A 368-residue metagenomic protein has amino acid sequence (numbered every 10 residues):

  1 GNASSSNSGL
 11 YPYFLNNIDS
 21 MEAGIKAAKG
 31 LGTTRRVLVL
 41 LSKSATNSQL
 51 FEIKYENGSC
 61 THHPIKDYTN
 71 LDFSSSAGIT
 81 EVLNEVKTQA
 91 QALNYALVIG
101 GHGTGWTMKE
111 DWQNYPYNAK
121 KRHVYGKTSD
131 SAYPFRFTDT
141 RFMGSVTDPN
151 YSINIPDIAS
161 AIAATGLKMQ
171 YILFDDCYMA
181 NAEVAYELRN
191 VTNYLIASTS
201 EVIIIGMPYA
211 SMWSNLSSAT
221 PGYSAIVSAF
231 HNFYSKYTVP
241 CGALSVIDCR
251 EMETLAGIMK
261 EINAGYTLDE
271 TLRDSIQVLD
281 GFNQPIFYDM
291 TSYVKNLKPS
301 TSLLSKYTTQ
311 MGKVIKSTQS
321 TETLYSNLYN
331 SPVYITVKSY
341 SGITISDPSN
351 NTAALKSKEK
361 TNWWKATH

Functional and structural regions predicted by a protein language model:
G1-L93: N-terminal extension/subdomain marker
N2-S5, K43-N47, L71, G101-T107 (+3 more regions): Solvent-exposed loop/turn segments at secondary-structure junctions within structured extracellular/periplasmic domains
Y13-R35, G101, P116-K127, M252-E270: Solvent-exposed, charged interface segments at domain starts and junctions
G30-V37, A90-A96, G166-Y171, N190-Y194: Loop/turn elements at helix/coil->beta-strand transitions in domains of secreted/extracellular proteins
S42-P64, N94, V98-V146: Surface-exposed loop and adjacent secondary-structure segments within mature catalytic domains
G58, H123-H368: Terminal, contiguous helix-loop blocks that mediate binding/assembly
